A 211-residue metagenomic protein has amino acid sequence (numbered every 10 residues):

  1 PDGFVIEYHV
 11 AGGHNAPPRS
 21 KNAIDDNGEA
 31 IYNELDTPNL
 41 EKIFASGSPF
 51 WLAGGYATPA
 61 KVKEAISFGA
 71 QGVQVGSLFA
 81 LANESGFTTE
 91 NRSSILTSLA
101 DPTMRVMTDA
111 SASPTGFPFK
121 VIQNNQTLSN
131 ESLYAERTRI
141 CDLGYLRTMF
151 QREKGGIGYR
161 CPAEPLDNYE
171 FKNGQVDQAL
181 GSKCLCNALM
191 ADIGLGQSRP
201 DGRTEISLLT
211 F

Functional and structural regions predicted by a protein language model:
P1, H9-P49, A57, S67-F211: Conserved active-site-proximal phosphate/metal-binding subdomains
I6: Glycine-rich, aromatic-flanked loop segments that form ligand/cofactor-binding clefts across common enzyme folds
K61: Short acidic active-site motifs
